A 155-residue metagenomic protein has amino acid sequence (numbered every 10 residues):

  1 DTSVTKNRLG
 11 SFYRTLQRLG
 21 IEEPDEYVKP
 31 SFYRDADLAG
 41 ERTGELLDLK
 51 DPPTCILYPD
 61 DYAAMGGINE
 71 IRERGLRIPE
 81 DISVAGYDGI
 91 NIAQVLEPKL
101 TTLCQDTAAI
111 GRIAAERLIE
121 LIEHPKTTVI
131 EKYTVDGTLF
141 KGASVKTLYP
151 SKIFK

Functional and structural regions predicted by a protein language model:
D1-K155: Bacterial carbohydrate/catabolite-sensing allosteric modules
